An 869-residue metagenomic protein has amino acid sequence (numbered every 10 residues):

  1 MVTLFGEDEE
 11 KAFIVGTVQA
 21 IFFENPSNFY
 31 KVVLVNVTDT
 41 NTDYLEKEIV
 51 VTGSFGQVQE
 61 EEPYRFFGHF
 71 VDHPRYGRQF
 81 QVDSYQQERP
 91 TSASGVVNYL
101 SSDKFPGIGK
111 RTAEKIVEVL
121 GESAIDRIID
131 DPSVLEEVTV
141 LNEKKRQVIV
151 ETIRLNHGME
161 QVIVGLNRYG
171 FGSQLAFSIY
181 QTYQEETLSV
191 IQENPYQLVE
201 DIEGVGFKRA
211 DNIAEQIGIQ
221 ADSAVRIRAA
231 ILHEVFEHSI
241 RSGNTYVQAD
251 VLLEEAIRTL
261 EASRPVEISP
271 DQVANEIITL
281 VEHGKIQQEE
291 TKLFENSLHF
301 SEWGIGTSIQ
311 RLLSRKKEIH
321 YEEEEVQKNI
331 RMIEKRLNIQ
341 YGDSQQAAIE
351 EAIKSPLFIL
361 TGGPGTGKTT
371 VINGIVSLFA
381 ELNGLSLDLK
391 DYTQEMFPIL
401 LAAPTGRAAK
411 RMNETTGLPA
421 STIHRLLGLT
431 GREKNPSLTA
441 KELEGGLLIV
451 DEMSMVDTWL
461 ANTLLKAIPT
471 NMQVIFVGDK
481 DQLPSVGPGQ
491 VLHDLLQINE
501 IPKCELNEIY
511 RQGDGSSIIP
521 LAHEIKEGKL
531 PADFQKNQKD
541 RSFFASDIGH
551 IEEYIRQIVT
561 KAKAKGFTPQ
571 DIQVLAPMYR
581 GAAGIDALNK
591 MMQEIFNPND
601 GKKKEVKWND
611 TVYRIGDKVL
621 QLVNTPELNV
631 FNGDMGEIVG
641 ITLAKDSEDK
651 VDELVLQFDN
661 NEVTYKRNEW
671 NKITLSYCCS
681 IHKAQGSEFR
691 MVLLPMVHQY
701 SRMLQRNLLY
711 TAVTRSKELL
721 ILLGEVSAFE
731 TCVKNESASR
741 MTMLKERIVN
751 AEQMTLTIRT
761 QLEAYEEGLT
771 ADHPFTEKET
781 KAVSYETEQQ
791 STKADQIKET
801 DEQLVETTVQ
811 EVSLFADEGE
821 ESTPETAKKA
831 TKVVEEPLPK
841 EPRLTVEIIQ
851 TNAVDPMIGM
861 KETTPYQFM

Functional and structural regions predicted by a protein language model:
M1-Y321, D855-M869: Accessory, non-ATPase domains that flank or precede helicase/AAA+ motor cores in DNA-metabolism machines
L4, I14-F22, P26-V71, L337 (+8 more regions): Conserved nucleotide-binding/hydrolysis modules and their immediate coupling elements across P-loop/ASCE NTPase motors
R264, Q287-L448, L496-R511, I518-F544 (+1 more regions): ASCE P-loop NTPase motor cores of helicases and related translocases
F358-T361, I475, Q573: Short hydrophobic/aromatic beta-strand immediately N-terminal to the Walker A/P-loop
S386-D388, Y392, D481-L620, T625-L628: Conserved helicase motor core of P-loop NTPases
K434-G446, V456-D457, N462-M472, A684: Short basic/glycine-enriched coil/helix segment immediately N-terminal to the Walker B
D451-E452, G478: Walker B catalytic acidic pair
G640-S647, L654-M869: C-terminal accessory regions
